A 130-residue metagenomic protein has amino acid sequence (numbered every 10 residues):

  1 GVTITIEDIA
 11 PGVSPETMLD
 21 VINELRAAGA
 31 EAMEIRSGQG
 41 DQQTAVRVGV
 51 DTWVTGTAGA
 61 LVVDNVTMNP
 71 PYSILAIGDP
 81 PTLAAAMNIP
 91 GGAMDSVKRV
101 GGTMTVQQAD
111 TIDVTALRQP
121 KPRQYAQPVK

Functional and structural regions predicted by a protein language model:
G1-K130: Core subunits and conserved enzymes of cellular information-processing and envelope-translocation systems across
